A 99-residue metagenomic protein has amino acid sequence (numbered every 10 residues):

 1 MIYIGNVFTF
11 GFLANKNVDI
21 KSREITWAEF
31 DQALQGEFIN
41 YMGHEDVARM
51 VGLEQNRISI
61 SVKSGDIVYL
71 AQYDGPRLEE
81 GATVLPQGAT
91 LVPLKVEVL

Functional and structural regions predicted by a protein language model:
M1-N15: Short, extreme N-terminal segment that most often corresponds to the first beta-strand
V7, R23, L94-V96: Generic beta-strand hydrophobic packing signal
F10, W27, D31, I67 (+1 more regions): Generic N-terminal initiation segments characterized by hydrophobic and/or small/turn-forming residues
G11-D19, A48-R49, G75-E80, L99: Short, surface-exposed beta-strand/loop "edge" segments at domain boundaries and coil↔beta transitions
V18-A33: Phosphate/anion-contacting hairpin/loop surfaces
G36-E79: Acidic, low-complexity, intrinsically disordered interaction modules
D66-L99: Polybasic, proline/glycine-rich intrinsically disordered low-complexity segments
